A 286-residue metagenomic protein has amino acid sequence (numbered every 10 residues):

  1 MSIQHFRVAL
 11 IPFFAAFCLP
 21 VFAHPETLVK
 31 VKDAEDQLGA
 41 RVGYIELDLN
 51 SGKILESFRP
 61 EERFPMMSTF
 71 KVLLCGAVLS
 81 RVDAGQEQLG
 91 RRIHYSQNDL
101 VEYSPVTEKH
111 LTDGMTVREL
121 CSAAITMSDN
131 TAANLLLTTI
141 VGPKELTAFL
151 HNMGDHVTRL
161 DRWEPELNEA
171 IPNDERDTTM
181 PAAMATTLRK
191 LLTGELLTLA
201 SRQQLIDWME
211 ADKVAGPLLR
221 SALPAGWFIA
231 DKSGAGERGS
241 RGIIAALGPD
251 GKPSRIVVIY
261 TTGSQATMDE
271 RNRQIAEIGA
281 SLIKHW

Functional and structural regions predicted by a protein language model:
M1-I11: Bacterial N-terminal signal peptides that target proteins for export
A9-P20: Bacterial N-terminal signal peptides
H24-D36, L55, E62, T138-K144 (+3 more regions): Structured C-terminal helix/loop/strand segments within mature extracytoplasmic catalytic/sensor domains
E35-F64: Short, conserved catalytic-motif segment at the N-terminal edge
R41, T116, C121, N134-T193: Mid-domain, small-residue-enriched loop/turn segments at the edges of structured enzyme/sensor domains
G52, F64-I93, V257: Active-site SXXK
A84-K109: Short, glycine/proline-biased beta-turn/loop segments that scaffold the active-site neighborhood
L100-L135, P143: Conserved catalytic neighborhood of penicillin-recognizing serine enzymes
